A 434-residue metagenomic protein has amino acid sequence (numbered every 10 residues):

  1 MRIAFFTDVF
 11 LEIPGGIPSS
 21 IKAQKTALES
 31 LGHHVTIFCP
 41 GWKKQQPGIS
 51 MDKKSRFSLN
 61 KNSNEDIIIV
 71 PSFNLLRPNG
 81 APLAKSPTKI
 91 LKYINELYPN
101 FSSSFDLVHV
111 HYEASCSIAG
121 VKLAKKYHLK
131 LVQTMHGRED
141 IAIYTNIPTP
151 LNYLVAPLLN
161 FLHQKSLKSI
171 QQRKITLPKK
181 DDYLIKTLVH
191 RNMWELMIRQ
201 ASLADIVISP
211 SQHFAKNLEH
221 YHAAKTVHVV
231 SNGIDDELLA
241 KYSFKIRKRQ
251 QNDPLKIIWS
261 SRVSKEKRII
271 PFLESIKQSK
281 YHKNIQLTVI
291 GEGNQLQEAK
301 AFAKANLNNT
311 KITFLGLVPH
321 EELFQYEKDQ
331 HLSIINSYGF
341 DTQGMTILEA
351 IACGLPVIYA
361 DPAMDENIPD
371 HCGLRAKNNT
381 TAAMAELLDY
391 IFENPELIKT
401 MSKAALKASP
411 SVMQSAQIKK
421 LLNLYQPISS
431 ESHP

Functional and structural regions predicted by a protein language model:
M1-E65, I69-P71, A416, L422 (+1 more regions): N-terminal subdomain of nucleotide-sugar transferases
G41, H213, G233: Carbohydrate-associated surface elements
K126, P157-I206: Membrane-proximal helix-turn-helix segments that form the acceptor-binding/catalytic region of lipid-linked
D205, K328-T342: Acidic donor-binding loop of glycosyltransferase active sites
I208, R249-I276, T288: Conserved donor-binding/catalytic core segment of Leloir-type glycosyltransferases
E298-V318: Nucleotide-activated donor-binding/catalytic signature segment of Leloir-type glycosyltransferases, i.e., the conserved
A352, P356-Y359: Short hydrophobic beta-strand element within catalytic cores of glycosyltransferases and related nucleotide-activated
D370-A382, Y390-P395: Conserved acidic donor-binding segment of nucleotide-sugar-dependent glycosyltransferases
